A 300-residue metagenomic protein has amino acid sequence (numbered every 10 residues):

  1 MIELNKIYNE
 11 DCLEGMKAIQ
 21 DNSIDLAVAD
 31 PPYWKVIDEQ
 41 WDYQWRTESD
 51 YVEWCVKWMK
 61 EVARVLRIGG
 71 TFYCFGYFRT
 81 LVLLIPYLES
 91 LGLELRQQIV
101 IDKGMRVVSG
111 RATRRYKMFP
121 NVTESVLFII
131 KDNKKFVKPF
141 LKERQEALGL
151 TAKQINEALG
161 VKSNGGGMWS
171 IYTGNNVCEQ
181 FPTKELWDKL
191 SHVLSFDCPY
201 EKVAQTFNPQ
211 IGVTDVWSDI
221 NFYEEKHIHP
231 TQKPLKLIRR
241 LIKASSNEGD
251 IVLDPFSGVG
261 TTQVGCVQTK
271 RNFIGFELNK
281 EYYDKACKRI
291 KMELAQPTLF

Functional and structural regions predicted by a protein language model:
I2-G275, E281-Y283: Core catalytic lobe of class I
L4, K291-F300: Positively charged, low-complexity nucleic-acid-binding target-recognition regions
A286-C287: Conserved SAM-binding loop
